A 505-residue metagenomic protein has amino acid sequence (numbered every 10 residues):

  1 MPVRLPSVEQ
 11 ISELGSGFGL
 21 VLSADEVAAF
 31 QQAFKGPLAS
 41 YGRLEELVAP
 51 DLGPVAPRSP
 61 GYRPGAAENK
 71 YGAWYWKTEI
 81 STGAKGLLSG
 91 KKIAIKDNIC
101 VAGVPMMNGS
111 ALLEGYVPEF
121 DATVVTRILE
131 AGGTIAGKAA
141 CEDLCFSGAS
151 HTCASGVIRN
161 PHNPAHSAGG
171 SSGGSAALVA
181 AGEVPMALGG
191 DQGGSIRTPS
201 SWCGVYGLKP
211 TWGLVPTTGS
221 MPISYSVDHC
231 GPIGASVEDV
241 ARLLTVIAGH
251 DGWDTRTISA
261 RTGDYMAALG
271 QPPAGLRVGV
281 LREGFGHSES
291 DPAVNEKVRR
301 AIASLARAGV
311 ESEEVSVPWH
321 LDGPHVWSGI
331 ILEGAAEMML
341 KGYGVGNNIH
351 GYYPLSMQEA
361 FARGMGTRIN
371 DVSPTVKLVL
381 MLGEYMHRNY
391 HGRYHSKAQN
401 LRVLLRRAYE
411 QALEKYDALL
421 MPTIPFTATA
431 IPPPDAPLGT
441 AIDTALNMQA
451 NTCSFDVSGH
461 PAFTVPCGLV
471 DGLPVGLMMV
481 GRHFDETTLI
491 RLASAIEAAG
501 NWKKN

Functional and structural regions predicted by a protein language model:
M1-L88, V246-C453, V457, F484 (+2 more regions): Amidase signature
G19-V21, Y75-W76, K92-A94, L112-V117 (+3 more regions): Short, well-ordered beta-strand elements within core beta-sheets of diverse protein domains
V21-Q192, A274, R299, A303 (+1 more regions): Gly/Ser-rich catalytic/binding loops embedded in alpha/beta enzyme cores
A102, E142-C145, G194-R197, H229 (+5 more regions): Flexible loop/turn segments at secondary-structure boundaries
N108-E114, D435-T440, M479: Short glycine-enriched, charge-decorated loop/helix-capping segments at active-site entrances that position
D121-A122, T126-D251, D456-L469, L473-G476: Short glycine/serine-rich loop segments
S150-A154, S201-G204, V326-L332, D435-P437 (+1 more regions): Short low-complexity, flexible loop/linker segments enriched in glycine and/or proline with clustered acidic
V470, V480, F484-T487: Change "using UDP/GDP/dTDP sugars" to "using nucleotide sugars
